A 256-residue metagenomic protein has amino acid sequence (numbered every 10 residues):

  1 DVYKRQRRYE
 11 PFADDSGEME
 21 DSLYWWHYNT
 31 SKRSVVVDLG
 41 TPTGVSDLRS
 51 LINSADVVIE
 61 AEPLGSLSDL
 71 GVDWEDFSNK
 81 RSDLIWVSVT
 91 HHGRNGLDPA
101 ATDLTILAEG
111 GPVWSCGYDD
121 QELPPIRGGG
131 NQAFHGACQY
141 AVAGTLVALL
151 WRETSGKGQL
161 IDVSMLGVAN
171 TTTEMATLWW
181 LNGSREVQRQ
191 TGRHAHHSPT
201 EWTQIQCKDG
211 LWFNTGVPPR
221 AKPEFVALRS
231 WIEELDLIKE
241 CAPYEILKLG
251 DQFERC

Functional and structural regions predicted by a protein language model:
D1-T154, Q188: N-terminal helix-loop segment corresponding to the beta1-alpha1 unit of nucleotide/adenylate-binding folds
M19, A195-P199, C207-K208: A short catalytic or substrate-binding loop motif that flags glycine-/basic-rich loops and adjacent residues that bind
R33, K157, D209-F213: Short acidic/polar mixed-charge low-complexity motifs
S88, L160-M165: A structural signal for short, well-ordered beta-strand segments and their strand-loop junctions that often border
H91-R94, M165-T171, D209-L211, V217-K222: Glycine-rich beta-alpha junction loops
P125-G136, G158-L160, G192-H196, T200-W202 (+1 more regions): A short glycine-threonine-serine/GTX helix/turn-capping micro-motif
C138-Q159, T171-S184, A227-P243: Oxidoreductase and adenylate-handling cofactor-binding alpha/beta cores
E201-C256: Aromatic-enriched alpha-helical interface/lid elements that frame and gate functional surfaces
